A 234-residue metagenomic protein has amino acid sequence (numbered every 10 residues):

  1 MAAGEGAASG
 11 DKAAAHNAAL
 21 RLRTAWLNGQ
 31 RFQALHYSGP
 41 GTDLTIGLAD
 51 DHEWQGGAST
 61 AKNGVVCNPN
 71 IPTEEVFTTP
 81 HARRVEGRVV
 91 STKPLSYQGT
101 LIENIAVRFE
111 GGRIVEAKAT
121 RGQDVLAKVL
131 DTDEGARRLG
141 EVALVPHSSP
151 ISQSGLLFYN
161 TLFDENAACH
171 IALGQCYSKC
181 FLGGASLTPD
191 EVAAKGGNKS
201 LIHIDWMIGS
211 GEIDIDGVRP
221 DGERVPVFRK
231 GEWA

Functional and structural regions predicted by a protein language model:
M1-E86, G217: Active-site bordering "gate/hinge" segments that shape substrate access to catalytic or cofactor-binding pockets
N28-Q30, A82, Q98-T100, G135 (+2 more regions): Short solvent-exposed loop/turn micro-motifs enriched in small/polar/acidic residues
T42, D51-E53, P94-S96, R113-I114 (+5 more regions): Short, glycine-/Ser/Thr-/acidic-enriched flexible segments
V76-E134: Long, well-ordered mid-to-C-terminal structural blocks that present hydrophobic/aromatic surfaces
R84-E86, I102-N104, G111-I114, R137-E141 (+3 more regions): Active-site lining segments that contact anionic ligands and/or coordinate catalytic metals
E116-A185: Dual-mode signal for accessory low-complexity, basic/Gly-rich regions
D190-A234: Extended hydrophobic packing segments that form well-structured cores
